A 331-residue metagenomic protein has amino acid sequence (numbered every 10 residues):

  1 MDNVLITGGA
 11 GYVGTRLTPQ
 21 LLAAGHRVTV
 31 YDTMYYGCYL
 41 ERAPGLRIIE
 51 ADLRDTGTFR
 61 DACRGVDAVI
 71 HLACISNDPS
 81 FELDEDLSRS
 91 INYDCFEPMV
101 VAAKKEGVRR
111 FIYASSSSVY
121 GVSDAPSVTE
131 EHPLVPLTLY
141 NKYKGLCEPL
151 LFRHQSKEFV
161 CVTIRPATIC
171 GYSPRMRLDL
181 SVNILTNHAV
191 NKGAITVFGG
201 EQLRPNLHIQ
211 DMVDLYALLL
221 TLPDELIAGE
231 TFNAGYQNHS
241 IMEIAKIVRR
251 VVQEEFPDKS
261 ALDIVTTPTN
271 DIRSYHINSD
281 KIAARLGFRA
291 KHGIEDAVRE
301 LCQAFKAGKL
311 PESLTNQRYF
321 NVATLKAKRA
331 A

Functional and structural regions predicted by a protein language model:
V4-A23: N-terminal Rossmann NAD(P)H-binding glycine-rich loop of SDR-like oxidoreductase domains
P44-R54: Rossmann-fold cofactor-recognition segment
L53-I91: NAD(P)H-binding glycine-rich loop region in Rossmannoid oxidoreductase-like domains and their noncatalytic homologs
R54, L87-P98, L134, T138 (+1 more regions): Glycine-rich NAD(P)-binding loop of the Rossmann-fold in SDR/ketoreductase-type enzymes
H71, E97-L139: Conserved Rossmann-fold NAD(P)-dependent oxidoreductase catalytic core, especially the SDR/UDP-sugar
Y120-G121, T138-L139, I164-L180: Flexible, glycine-rich beta-alpha linker
V122, V135-V162, V190: Active-site Tyr-X1-5-Lys
G193, F198-A331: C-terminal substrate-binding subdomain of Rossmann-fold SDR/epimerase-dehydratase oxidoreductases
